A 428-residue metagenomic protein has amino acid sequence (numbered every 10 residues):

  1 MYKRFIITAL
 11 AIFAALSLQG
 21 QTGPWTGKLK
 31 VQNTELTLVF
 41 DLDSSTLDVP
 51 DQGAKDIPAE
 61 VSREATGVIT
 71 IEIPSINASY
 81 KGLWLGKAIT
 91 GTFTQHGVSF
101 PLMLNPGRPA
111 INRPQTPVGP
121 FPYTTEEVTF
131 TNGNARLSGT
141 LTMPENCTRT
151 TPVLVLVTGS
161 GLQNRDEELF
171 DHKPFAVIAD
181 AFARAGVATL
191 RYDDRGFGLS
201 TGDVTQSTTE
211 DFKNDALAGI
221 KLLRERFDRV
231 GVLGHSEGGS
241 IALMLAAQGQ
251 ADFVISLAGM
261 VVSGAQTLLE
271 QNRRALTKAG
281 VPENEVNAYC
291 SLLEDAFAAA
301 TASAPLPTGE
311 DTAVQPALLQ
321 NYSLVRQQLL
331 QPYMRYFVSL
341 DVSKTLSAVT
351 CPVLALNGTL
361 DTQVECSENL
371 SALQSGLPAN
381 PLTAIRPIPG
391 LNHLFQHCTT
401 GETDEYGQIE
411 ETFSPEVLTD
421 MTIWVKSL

Functional and structural regions predicted by a protein language model:
Q21-W84, T90-Q95, Q115, V153: Central antiparallel beta-sheet cores of small beta-barrel/beta-sandwich binding domains
P109-R149: N-terminal cap/lid segment of alpha/beta-hydrolase-fold proteins
T150-G159: Short beta-strand element of the alpha/beta-hydrolase
E168-T189: Short amphipathic alpha-helix adjacent to the substrate-entry channel of hydrolases
Q206-E225: Alpha/beta-hydrolase active-site loop
L257-A348: Accessory cap/linker subdomain of secreted extracellular hydrolases
V349, A355-N357: Short beta-strand/loop motif that positions the catalytic acidic residue of the alpha/beta-hydrolase fold
C351, E365-G376: Short alpha-helix in the alpha/beta-hydrolase fold that links the catalytic acid
